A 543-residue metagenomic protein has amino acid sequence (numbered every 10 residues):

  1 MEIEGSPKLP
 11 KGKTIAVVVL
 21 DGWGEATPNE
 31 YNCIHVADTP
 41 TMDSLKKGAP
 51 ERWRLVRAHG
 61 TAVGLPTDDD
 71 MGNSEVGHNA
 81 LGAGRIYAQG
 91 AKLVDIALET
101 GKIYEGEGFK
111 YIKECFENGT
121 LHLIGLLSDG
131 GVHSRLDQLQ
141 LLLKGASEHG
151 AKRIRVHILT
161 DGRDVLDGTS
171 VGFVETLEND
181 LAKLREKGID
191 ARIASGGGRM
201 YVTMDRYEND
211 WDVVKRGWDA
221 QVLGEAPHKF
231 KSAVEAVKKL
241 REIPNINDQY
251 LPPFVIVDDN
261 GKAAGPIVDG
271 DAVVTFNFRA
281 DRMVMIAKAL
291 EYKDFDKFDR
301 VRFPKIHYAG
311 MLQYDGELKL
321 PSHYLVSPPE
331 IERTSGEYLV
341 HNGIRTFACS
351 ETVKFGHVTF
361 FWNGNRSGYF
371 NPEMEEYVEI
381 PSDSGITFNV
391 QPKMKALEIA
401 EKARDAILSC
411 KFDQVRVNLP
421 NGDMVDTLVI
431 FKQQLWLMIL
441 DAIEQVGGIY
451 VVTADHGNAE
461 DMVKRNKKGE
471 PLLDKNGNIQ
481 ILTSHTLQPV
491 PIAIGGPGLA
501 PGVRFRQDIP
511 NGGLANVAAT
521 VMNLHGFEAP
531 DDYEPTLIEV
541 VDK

Functional and structural regions predicted by a protein language model:
M1-K543: Feature captures the catalytic ectodomains and active-site-proximal regions of enzymes that hydrolyze or transfer
